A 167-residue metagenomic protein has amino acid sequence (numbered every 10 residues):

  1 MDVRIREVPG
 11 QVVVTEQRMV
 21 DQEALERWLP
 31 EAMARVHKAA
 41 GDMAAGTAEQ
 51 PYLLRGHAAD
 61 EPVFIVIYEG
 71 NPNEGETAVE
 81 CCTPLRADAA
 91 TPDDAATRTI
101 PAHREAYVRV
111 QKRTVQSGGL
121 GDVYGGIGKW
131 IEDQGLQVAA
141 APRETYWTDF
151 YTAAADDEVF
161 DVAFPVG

Functional and structural regions predicted by a protein language model:
M1-G167: A solvent-exposed interaction/effector surface
